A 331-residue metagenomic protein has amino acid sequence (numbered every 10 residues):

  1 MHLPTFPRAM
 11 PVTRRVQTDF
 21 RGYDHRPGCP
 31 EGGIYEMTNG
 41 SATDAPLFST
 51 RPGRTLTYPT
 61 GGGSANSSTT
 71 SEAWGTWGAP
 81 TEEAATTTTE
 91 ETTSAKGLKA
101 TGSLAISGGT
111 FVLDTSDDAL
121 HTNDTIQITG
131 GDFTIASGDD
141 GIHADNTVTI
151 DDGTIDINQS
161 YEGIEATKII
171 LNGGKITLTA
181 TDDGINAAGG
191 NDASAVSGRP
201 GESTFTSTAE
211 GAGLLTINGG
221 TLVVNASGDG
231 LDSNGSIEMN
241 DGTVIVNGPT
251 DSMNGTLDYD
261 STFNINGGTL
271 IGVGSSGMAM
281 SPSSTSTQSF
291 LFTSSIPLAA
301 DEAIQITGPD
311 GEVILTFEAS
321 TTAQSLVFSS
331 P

Functional and structural regions predicted by a protein language model:
M1-P331: A composition-driven surface/loop motif
